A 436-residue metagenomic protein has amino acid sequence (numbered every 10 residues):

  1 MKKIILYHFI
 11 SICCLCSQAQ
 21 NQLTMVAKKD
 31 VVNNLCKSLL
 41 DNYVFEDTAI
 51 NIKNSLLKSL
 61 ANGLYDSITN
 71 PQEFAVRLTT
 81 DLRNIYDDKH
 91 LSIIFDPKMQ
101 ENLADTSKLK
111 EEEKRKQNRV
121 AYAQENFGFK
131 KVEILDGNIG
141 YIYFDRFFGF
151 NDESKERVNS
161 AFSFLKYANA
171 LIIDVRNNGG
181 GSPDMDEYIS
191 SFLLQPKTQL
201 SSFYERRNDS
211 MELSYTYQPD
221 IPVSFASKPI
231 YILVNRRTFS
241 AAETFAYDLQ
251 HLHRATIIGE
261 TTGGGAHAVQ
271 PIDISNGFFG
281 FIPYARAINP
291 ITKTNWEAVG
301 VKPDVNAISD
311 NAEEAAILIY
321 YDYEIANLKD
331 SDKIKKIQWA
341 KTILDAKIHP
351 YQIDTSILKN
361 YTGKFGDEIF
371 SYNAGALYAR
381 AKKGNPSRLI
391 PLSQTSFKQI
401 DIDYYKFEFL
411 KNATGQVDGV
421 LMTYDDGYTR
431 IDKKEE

Functional and structural regions predicted by a protein language model:
M1-Q22: Bacterial Sec-dependent N-terminal signal peptides
N21, D330-E436: Peripheral terminal and inter-domain segments
L35, L82, I142, I173 (+3 more regions): Terminal peptide-recognition signature
E46-D136: Extended, small/polar residue-biased N-terminal targeting/export presequences and adjacent propeptide/linker tracts
N126-K155: STAS-typified acidic loop motif
I142-Y143, Y167-G179: Short acidic catalytic loops
F150-N169: A short, well-ordered alpha-helical element
G181-P229, H267-P271, Y284-P290, N295-W296 (+1 more regions): Gly/Ser/Thr-rich loop/hinge elements
